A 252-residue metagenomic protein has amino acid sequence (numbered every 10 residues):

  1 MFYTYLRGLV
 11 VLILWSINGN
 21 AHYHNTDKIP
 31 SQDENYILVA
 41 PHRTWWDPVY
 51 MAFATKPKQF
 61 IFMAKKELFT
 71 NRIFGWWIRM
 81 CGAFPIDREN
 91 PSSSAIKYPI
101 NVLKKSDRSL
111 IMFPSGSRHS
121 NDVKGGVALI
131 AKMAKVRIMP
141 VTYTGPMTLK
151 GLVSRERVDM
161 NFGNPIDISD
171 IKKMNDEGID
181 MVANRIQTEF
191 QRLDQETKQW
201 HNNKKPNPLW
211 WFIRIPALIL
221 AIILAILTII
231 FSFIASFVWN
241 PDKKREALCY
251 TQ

Functional and structural regions predicted by a protein language model:
M1-I37, W46-V49, G75, M80-G82 (+1 more regions): Membrane-anchoring hydrophobic helices of lipid-metabolizing enzymes
F2, P30-N90, Y98: Catalytic core of membrane glycerolipid acyltransferases/transacylases, capturing the structured, soluble-facing
L14, T55, W77-I78, L103 (+1 more regions): A generic structural signal for well-ordered alpha-helical segments
G19, E89-S93, S120: A conditional alpha-helix N-cap/helix-loop micro-motif detector
G19-A21, K58-F60, C81, R108 (+1 more regions): A structural micro-motif
H24, V39, D87, F113 (+1 more regions): Residue-level detector of conserved, well-ordered beta-strand and adjacent loop positions that form binding/recognition
D27, K66, D87, T142 (+1 more regions): Residues at the C-termini of beta-strands that transition into short coil/loop
S94-Q252: Non-catalytic C-terminal accessory region of glycerolipid acyltransferases and related lyso-lipid remodeling enzymes
